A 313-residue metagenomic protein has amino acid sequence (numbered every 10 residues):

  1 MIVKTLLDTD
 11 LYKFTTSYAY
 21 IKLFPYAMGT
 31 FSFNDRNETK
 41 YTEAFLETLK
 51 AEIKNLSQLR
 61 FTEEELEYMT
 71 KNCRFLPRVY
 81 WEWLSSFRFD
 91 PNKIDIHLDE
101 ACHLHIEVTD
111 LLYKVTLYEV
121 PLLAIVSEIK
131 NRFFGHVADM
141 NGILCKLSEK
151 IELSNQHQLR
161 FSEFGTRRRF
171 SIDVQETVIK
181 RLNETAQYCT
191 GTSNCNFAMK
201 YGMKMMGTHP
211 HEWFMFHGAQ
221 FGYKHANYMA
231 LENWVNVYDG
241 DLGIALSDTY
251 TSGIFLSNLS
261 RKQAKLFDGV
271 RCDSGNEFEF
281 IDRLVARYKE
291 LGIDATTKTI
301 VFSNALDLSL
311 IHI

Functional and structural regions predicted by a protein language model:
M1-A230, V235-N236: Ordered alpha/beta subdomains of enzyme catalytic regions
I94, F267-D268, T296-I300: Residue-level recognition of the N-termini of beta-strands and the immediately preceding loop/turn
H157, A264-K265, I293-T297: Short helix-terminating capping/connector loops at secondary-structure junctions
K204, P210-D282, R287: Glycine- and Gly-Pro-enriched alpha-helical subdomains that act as flexible, kink-prone "lid/hinge" or packing modules
D241-L242, I293-V301: Short beta-strand/loop segments at the ligand-binding rim of alpha/beta enzyme cores
T249, I300-L308: Glycine-rich beta-to-alpha transition loops that act as phosphate-gripper elements at the mouths of alpha/beta enzyme
I311-I313: Conserved small/polar residues in nucleotide/adenosyl-binding loops
